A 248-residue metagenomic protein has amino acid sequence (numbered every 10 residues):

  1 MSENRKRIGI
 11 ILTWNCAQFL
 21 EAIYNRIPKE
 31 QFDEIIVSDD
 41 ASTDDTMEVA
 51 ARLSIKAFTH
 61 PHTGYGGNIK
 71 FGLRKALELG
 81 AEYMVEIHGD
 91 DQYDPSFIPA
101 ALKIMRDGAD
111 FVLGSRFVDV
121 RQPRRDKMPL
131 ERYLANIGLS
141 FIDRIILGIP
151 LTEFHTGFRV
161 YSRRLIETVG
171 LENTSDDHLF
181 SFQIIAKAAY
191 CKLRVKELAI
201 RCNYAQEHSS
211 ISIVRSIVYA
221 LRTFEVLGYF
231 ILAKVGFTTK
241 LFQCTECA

Functional and structural regions predicted by a protein language model:
M1-N4, Q18, N25, I146-I149 (+1 more regions): Hydrophobic helical membrane-anchoring modules
R7-C16, I23, E30: A conserved hydrophobic helix/loop-capping motif in glycosyltransferases and polysaccharide synthases
C16-F19, S42, Y65, D94: Donor nucleotide-sugar binding loop of glycosyltransferases
Q31, L53-S54: Short, structured coil segments at secondary-structure junctions
D39-M47: A conserved acidic beta->alpha catalytic loop
T46, S96-I98, I184: Acidic donor-diphosphate engagement hotspot in glycosyltransferases and nucleotidyltransferases that stabilizes
F58-T63, G67-E78, Y83, P95-H178 (+2 more regions): Acceptor/aglycone-binding surface of glycosyltransferases and processive sugar-polymer synthases
